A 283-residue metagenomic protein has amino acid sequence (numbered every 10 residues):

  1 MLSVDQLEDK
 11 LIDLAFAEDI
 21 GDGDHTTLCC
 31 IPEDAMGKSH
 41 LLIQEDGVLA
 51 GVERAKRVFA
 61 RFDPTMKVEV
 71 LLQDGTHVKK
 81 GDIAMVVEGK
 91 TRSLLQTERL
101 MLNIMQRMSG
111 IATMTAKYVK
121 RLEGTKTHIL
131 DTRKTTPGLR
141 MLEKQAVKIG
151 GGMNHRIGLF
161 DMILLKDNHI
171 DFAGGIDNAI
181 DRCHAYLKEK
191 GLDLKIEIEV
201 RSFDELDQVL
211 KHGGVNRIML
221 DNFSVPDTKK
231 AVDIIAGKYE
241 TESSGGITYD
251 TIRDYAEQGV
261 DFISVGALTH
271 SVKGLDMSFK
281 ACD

Functional and structural regions predicted by a protein language model:
M1-H212, R217, P226-I234, Y239-E242 (+2 more regions): Acidic/glycine-rich phosphate/pyrophosphate-binding loops and surrounding catalytic core that coordinate Mg2+
D221-N222, G245, A267-L268: Short secondary-structure boundary segments
Y249: Cys/His-rich Zn2+-binding cysteine-cluster or related metal-binding knuckle/ribbon modules and their
S278-D283: Active-site loop ensemble at the mouth of alpha/beta enzyme cores that anchors a bound cofactor
